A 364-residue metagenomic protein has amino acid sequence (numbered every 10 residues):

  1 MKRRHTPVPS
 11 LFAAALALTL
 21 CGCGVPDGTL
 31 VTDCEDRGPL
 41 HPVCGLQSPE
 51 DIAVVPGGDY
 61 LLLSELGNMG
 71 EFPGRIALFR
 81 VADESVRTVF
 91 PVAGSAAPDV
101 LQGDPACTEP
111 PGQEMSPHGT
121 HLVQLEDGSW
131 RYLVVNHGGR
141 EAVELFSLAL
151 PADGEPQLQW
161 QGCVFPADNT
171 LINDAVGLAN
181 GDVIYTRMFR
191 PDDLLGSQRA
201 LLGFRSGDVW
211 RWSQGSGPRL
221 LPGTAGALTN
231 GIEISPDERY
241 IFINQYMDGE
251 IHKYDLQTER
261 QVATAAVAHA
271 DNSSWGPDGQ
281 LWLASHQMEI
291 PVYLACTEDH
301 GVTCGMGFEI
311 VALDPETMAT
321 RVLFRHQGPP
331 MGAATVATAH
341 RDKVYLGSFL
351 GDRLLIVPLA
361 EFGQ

Functional and structural regions predicted by a protein language model:
V25-S48, V100-G103, L158, T320-H326: A short helix->beta-strand "capping" segment at the edge of beta-propeller domains
H41-G45, F90-V92, P110-G112, C163-D168 (+3 more regions): Surface loop/turn motifs at the tips and blade-to-blade linkers of beta-strand repeat domains
H41-I76, G332: Beta-strand-rich domains and repeat architectures in extracellular enzymes and scaffolds, especially beta-propellers
S48, F72, S116, G139 (+8 more regions): Beta-rich catalytic cores
V55-G58, V123-G128, L178-N180, P236-D237 (+2 more regions): Residue-level detector of Asp-centered blade-edge/turn motifs that repeat once per structural unit in beta-propeller
L63-G74, V134-V135, Y185-F204, A284-G305 (+1 more regions): Short, conserved, GDST-rich strand-edge loop motifs in beta-rich repeat architectures
R75-E126: Blade-loop segments of beta-propeller domains
V267-V322: Loop/turn-rich, solvent-exposed surfaces of beta-rich toroidal or solenoidal domains
